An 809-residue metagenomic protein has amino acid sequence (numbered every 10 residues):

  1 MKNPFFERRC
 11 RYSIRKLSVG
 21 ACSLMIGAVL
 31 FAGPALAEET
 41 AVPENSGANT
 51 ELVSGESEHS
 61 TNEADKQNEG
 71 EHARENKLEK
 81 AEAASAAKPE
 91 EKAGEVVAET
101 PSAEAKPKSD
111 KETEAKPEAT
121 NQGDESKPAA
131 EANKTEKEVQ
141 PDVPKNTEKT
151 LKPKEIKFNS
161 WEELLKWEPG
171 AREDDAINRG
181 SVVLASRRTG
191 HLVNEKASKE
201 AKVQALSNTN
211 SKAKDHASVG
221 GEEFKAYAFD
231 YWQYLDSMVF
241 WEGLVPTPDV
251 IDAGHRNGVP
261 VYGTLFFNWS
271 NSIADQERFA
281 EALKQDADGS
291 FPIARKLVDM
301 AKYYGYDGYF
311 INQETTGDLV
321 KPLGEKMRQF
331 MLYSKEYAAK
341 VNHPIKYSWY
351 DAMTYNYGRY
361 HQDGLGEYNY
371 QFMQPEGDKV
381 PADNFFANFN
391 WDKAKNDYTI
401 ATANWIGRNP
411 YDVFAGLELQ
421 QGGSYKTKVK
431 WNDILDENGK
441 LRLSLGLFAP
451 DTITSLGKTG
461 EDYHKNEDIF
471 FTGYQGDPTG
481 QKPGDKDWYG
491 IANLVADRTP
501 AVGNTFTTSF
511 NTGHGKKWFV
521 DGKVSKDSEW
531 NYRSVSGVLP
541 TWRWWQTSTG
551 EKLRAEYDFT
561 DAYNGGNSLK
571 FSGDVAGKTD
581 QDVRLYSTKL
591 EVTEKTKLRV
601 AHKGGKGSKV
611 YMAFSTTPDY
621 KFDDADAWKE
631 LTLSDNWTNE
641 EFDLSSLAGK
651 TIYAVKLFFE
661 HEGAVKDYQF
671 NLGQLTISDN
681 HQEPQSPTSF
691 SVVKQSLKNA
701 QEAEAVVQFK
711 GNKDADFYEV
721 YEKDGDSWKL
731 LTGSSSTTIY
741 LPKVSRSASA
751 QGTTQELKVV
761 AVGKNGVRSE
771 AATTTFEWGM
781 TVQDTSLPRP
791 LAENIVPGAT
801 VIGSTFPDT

Functional and structural regions predicted by a protein language model:
N3-C10, A35-K145: Low-complexity, acidic Ser/Thr/Pro-rich repeat tracts that form intrinsically disordered stalk/linker regions of very
D124-Q233, E336-S348, Y355, W728-K729: N-terminal module-boundary/linker segments of secreted carbohydrate-active enzymes
K196-Y398: Chitinase-like catalytic core of GlcNAc-active glycosidases
L553-D582: Short carbohydrate-recognition loop motifs
V600, T638-L675: Extracellular beta-strand ligand-recognition surfaces/modules
D619-T651: Extracellular carbohydrate recognition and processing domains and analogous Trp-centered ligand-binding platforms
N699-D714, G803-D808: Conserved aromatic anchor
L741-G779: Beta-strand-rich modules
